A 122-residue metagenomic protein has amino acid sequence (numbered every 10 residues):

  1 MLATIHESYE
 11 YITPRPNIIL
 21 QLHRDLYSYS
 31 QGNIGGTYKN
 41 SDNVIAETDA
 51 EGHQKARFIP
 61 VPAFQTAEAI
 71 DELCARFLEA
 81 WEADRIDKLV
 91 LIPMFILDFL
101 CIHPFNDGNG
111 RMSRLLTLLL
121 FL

Functional and structural regions predicted by a protein language model:
M1-L122: FIC/Doc superfamily catalytic core
